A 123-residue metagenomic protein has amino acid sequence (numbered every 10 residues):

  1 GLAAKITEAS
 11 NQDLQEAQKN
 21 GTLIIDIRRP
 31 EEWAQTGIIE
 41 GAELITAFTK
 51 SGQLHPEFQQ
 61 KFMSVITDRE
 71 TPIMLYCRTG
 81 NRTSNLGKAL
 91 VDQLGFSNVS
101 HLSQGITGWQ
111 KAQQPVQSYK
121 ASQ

Functional and structural regions predicted by a protein language model:
G1-N20, P30-M74, N81-Q123: Rhodanese-like catalytic fold shared by cysteine-dependent sulfurtransferases and DSP/PTP-type phosphatases
I24-D26: Structural scaffold elements adjacent to functional motifs in cytosolic proteins
